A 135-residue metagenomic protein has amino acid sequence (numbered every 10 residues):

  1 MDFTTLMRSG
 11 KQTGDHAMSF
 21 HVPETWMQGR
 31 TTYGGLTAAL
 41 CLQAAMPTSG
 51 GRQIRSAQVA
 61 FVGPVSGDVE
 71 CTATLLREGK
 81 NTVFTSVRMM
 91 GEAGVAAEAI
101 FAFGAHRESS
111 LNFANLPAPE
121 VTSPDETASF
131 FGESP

Functional and structural regions predicted by a protein language model:
M1-P135: Terminal targeting signals and extreme-terminal segments of soluble enzymes
